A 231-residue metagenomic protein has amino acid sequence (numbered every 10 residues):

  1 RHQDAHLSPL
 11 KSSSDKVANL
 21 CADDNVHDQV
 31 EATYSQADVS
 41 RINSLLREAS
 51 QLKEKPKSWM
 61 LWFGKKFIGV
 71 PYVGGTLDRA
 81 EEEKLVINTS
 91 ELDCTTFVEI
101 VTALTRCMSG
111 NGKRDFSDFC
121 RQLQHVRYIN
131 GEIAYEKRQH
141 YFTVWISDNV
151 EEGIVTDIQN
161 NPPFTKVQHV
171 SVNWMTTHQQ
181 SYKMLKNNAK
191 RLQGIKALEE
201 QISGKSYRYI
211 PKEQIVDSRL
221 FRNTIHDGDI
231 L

Functional and structural regions predicted by a protein language model:
H2-H6: Low-complexity, intrinsically disordered or signal/transmembrane-proximal segments
L7-T96, V101, R106: Cationic-aromatic interfacial patches
E31, S35, N188, P211-K212: Alpha-helix initiation/capping motif
S40, S58, R114-S117, R219: Generic alpha-helical secondary structure signal
P56-W59, F142, S171, I215: Intrinsically disordered regions, especially transient/low-confidence alpha-helical propensity segments and coil-helix
F67, P71-I210, H226: Acidic/His-rich structured neighborhood in mature extracellular/periplasmic domains
Y209-D217: Functionally critical, mid-to-C-terminal surface segments that flank or help form catalytic/ligand
V216-L231: C-terminal soluble interaction/assembly domains
